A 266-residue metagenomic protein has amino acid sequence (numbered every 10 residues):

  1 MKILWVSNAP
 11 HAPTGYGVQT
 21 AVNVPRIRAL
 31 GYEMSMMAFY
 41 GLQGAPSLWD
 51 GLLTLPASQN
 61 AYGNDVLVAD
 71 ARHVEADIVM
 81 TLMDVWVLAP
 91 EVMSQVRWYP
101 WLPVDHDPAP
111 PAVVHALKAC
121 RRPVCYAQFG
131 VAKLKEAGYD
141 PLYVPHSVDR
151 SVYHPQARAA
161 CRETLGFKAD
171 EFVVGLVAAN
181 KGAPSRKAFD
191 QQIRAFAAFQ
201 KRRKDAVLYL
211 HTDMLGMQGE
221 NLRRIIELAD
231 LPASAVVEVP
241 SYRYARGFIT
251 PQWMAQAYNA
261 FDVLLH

Functional and structural regions predicted by a protein language model:
M1-Q43, V74: N-terminal subdomain of nucleotide-sugar transferases
L4, K168-K187, I193-F196, L208-L210: Conserved donor-binding/catalytic core segment of Leloir-type glycosyltransferases
W5-S7, M36-A38, M80-M83, P145 (+2 more regions): Short beta-strand segments
Q43-A132: Extended catalytic core of nucleotide-activated donor transferases of GT-like folds
A119-Q156, V237: Donor nucleotide-sugar binding/catalytic pocket of nucleotide-sugar-dependent glycosyltransferases
H154-F167: A short helix/loop element that forms part of the nucleotide-sugar donor recognition site in Leloir-type
G219-A257: Nucleotide-activated donor-binding/catalytic signature segment of Leloir-type glycosyltransferases, i.e., the conserved
